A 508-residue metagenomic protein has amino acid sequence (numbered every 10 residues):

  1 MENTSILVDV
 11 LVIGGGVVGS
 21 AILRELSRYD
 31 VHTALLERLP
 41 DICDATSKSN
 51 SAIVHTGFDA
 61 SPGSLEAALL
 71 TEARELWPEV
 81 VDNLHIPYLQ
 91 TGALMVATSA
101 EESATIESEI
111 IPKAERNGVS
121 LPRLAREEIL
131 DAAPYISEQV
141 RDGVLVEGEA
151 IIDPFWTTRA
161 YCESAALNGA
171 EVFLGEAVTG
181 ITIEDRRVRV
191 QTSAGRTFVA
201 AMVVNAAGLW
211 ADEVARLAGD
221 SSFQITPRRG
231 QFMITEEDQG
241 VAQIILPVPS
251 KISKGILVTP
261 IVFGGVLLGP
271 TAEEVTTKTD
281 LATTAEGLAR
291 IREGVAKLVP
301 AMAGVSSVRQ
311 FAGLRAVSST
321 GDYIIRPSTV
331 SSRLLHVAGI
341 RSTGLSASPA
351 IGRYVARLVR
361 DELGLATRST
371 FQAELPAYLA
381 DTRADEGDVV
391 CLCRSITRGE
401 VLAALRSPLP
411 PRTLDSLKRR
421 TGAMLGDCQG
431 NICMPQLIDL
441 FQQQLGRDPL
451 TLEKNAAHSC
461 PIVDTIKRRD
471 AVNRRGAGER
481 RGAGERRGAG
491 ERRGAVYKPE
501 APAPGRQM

Functional and structural regions predicted by a protein language model:
T4-V18: Beta1/beta-strand and adjacent pyrophosphate-binding region of the FAD-binding site in flavoprotein oxidoreductases
A21, I181-R186, T192-E286, E293 (+1 more regions): Flavin-dependent oxidoreductases
S27-K48: Glycine-rich FAD pyrophosphate-binding loop
A52-A132, G255-I256: Dinucleotide-binding Rossmann-like beta1-alpha1 core, especially the glycine-rich loop that anchors the ADP
S61, A68-L69, V96-T105, V144-E163 (+3 more regions): Short beta-strand to alpha-helix junction loop
V144-M202, W210: Helical element adjacent to the flavin cofactor pocket in flavoenzyme catalytic cores
S253, V262, T279-V389, I396-S407 (+2 more regions): C-terminal catalytic lobe of FAD-dependent flavoproteins
T279, T397-P408, N431-P449: Iron-sulfur (Fe-S) cluster-binding segments and ferredoxin-like electron-carrier domains, especially [2Fe-2S]
